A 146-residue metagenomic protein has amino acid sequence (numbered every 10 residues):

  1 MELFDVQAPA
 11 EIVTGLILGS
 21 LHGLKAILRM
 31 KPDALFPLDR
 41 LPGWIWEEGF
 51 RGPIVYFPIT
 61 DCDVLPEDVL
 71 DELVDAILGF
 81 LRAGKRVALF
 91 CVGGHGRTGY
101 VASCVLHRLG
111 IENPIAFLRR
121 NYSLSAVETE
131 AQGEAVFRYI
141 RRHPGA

Functional and structural regions predicted by a protein language model:
M1-A88, V101-A146: Cys-dependent protein tyrosine phosphatase-like superfamily
C91: Short cysteine clusters
G94: Conserved G/P- and acidic residue-centered "switch" motifs that form tight phosphate/ATP-binding loops in soluble
T98: Ser/Thr-glycine-rich phosphate-binding loops at phosphate-binding pockets of nucleotides, nucleotide cofactors
